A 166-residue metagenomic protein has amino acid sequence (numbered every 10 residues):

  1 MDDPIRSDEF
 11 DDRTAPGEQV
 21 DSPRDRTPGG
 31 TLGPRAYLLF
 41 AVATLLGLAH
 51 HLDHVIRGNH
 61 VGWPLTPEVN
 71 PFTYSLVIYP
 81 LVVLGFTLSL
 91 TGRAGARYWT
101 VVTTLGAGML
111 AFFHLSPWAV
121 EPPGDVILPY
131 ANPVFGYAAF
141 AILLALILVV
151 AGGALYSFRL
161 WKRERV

Functional and structural regions predicted by a protein language model:
D2-P4, D8-D11, P16-T44: Cytosolic juxtamembrane helix and N-cap/initiation of the first transmembrane helix
R26-L32, T87-R97, R163-V166: Membrane-interface helix-boundary motifs at transmembrane edges
L38-V69: Hydrophobic transmembrane helix segments
L45-H54, L105-P122: C-terminal TM-helix exit segments that contain a strictly Trp-centered aromatic cap at the helix terminus
G58-P67, F113-A139: Interfacial non-cytosolic loop connecting adjacent transmembrane helices
S75-F86, A139-Y156: Hydrophobic cores of alpha-helical transmembrane segments in multi-pass inner/ER membrane proteins, independent
F86-L115: Loop-to-transmembrane helix junctions at the membrane interface
G153-V166: Cytosolic juxtamembrane helix at the C-terminal end of the final transmembrane segment
